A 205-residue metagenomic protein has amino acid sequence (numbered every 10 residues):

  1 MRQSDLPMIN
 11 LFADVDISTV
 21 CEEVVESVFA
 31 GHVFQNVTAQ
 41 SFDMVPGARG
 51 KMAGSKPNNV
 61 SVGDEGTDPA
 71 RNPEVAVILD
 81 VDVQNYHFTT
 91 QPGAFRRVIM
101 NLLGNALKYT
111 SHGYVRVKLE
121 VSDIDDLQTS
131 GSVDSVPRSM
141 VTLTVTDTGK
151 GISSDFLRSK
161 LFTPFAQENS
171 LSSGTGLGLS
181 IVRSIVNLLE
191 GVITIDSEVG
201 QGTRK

Functional and structural regions predicted by a protein language model:
R2-P7, L11, A39-R49, R71-Y86 (+2 more regions): Conserved catalytic submotifs in the C-terminal HATPase_c
A106-L107: Short helix-loop "hinge" at the ATP-lid/N-box region of the Bergerat-fold HATPase_c
Y114-L127, V133-P137: Short beta-strand/loop element within the Bergerat-fold HATPase_c
M140, I152-F165: Short conserved segment of the HATPase_c
F165-T175: Glycine-rich ATP-lid/hinge loop adjacent to the conserved G-boxes
G178, V182: Short alpha-helical Gxxx[C/S/T] motif in the catalytic ATP-binding
E190-D196: Glycine-rich ATP-binding loops of the HATPase_c
